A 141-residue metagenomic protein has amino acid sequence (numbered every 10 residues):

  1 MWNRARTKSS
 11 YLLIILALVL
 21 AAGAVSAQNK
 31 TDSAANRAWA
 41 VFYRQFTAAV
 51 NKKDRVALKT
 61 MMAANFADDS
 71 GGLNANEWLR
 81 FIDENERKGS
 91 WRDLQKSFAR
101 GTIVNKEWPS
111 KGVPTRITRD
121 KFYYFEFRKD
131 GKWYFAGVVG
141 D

Functional and structural regions predicted by a protein language model:
M1-N3, L20, D69, F98: Generic detector of intrinsically disordered, low-complexity, polar/charged segments
W2-L13: Bacterial N-terminal signal peptides that target proteins for export
L13-A21: Bacterial N-terminal signal peptides
A21-G23, D54: Generic detector of short, well-ordered, non-transmembrane alpha-helical segments enriched in hydrophobic residues
A24-N29: Boundary at the C-terminal end of the N-terminal hydrophobic targeting segment
T31-A48, R55, K59-D141: C-terminal-biased regions
